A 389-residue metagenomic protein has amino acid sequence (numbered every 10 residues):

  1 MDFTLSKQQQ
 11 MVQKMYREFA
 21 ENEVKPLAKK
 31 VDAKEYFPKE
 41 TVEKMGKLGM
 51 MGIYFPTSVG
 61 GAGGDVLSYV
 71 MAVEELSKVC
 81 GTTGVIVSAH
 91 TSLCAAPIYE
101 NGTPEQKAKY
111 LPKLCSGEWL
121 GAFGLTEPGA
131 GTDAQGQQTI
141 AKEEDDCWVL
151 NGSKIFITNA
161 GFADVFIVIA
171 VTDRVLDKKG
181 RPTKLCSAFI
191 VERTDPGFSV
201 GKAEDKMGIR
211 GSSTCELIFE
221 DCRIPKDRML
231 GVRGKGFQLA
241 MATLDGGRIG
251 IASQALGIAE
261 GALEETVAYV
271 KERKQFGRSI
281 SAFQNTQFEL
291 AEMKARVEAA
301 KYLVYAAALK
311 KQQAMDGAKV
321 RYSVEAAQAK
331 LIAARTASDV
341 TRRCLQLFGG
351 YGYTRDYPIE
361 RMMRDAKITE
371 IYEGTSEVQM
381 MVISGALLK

Functional and structural regions predicted by a protein language model:
M1-A89, N101-Q106, K113-E118, D133-A134 (+4 more regions): Alpha-helical interface subdomain recognition
G49, V73-S77, A170-V171, V191-P196 (+1 more regions): Short Ser/Thr-interspersed hydrophobic loop/turn segments at strand-loop and sheet-helix junctions that line or gate
A95-N101, F123, Q135: Flexible, glycine-rich active-site loops centered on histidine and acidic residues that chelate a metal or position
Y99-G102, K142, V168-T172, I190-R193 (+3 more regions): Short beta-strand-to-turn element immediately C-terminal to the catalytic PLP-Schiff-base lysine in fold type I
G117-L125, I169: A short, Trp-centered hydrophobic/proline-enriched beta-strand micro-motif
G129-T132, F156-N159, K179-R181, K206-S213: Short Gly/Pro-enriched turn/cap motifs at secondary-structure boundaries
G136, T194-R223: Flexible, small-/acidic-enriched active-site or ligand-binding loops
N151-V200: A short core secondary-structure module
